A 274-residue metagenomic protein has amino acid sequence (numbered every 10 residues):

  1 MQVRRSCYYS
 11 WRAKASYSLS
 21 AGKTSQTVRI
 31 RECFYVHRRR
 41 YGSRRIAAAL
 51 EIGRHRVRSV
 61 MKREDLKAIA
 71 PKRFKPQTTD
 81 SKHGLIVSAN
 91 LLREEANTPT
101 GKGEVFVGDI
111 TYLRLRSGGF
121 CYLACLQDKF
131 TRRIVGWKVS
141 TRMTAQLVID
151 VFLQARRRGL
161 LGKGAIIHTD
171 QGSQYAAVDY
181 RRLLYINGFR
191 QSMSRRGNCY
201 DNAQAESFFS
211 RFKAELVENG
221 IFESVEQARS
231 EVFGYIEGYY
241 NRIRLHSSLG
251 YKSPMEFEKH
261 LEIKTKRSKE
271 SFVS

Functional and structural regions predicted by a protein language model:
M1-S274: Charged DNA-binding/catalytic regions of mobile-element recombinases
